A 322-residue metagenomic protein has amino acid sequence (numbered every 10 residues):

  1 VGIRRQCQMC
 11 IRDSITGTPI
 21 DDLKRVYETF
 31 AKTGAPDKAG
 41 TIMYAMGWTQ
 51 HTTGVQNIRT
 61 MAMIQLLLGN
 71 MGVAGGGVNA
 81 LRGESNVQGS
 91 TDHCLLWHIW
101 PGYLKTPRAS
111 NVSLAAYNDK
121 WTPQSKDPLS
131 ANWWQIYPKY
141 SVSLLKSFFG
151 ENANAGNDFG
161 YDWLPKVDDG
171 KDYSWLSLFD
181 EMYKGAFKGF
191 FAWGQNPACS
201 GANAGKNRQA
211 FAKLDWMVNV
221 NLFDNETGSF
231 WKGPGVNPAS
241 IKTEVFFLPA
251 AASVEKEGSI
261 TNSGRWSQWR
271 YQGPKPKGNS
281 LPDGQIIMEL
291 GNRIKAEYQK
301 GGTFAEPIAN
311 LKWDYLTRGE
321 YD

Functional and structural regions predicted by a protein language model:
V1-C7, I11: Single conserved hydrophobic/aromatic residue that forms the stacking wall/gate of nucleotide- or nucleobase-binding
Q8, A35-Y44, A153-F159, F187 (+1 more regions): Short acidic (Asp/Glu) and glycine-rich catalytic loops that position anionic groups and cofactors
I15, Y44-T52, G83-S85, Q195-C199: Conserved short loop/turn motifs at secondary-structure junctions
T16, I20, Y27-A35, A62-G75 (+3 more regions): Structural signal for hydrophobic packing residues in well-ordered secondary-structure cores of soluble enzyme domains
R25-T41, L176-K188: Glycine-rich phosphate/diphosphate-binding loops that line cofactor/substrate pockets in enzymes
T29-F30, A45-G47, G77-Q88, T303-D322: A glycine-rich phosphate-binding loop feature that marks nucleotide/adenosyl-phosphate handling sites
L66-E244, P249-E257: Extended redox/cofactor-interaction regions of prokaryotic respiratory oxidoreductases
G258-S259, G264-D322: Long, C-terminal catalytic modules of enzymes
